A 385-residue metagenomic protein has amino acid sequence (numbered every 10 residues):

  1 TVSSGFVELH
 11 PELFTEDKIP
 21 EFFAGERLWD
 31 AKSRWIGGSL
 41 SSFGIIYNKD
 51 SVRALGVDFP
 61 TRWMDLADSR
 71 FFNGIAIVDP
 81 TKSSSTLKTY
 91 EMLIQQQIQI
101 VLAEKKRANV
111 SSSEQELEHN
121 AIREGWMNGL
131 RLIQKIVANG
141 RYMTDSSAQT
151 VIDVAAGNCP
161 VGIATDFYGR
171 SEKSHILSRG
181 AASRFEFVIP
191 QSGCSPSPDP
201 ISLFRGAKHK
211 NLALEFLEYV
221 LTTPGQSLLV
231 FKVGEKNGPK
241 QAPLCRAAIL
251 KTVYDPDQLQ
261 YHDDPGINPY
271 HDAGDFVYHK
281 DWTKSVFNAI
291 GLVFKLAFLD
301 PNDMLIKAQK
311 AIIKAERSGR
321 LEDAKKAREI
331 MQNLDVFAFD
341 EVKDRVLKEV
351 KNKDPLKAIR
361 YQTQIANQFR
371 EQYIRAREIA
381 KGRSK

Functional and structural regions predicted by a protein language model:
T1, D65, A148-N158: Short helices/loops that flank or line small-molecule/ion binding pockets
T1-T144: Extracytoplasmic ligand-binding site segments that recognize negatively charged/polar headgroups
I19, S41, L130-I136, A181-R205 (+1 more regions): Periplasmic-binding protein-like
I46-S51, P196-K210, L228-L229: A bilobed periplasmic-binding-protein/Venus flytrap-type ligand-binding module shared by bacterial periplasmic
F71-G74, A156-T165: Alpha-to-beta junction loops
V161-A182: A ligand-binding cleft/hinge motif common to bilobed small-molecule-binding domains
F204-V277: Mature extracytoplasmic/periplasmic domains
N268-K385: Conserved C-terminal helix/tail region of periplasmic/extracytoplasmic solute-binding proteins
